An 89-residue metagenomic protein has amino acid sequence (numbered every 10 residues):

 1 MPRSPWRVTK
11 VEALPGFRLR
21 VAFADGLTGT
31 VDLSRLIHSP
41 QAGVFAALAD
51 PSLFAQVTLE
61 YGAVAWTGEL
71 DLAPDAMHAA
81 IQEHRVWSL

Functional and structural regions predicted by a protein language model:
M1-L89: Motif-centric detector for short Cys/His coordination patterns
